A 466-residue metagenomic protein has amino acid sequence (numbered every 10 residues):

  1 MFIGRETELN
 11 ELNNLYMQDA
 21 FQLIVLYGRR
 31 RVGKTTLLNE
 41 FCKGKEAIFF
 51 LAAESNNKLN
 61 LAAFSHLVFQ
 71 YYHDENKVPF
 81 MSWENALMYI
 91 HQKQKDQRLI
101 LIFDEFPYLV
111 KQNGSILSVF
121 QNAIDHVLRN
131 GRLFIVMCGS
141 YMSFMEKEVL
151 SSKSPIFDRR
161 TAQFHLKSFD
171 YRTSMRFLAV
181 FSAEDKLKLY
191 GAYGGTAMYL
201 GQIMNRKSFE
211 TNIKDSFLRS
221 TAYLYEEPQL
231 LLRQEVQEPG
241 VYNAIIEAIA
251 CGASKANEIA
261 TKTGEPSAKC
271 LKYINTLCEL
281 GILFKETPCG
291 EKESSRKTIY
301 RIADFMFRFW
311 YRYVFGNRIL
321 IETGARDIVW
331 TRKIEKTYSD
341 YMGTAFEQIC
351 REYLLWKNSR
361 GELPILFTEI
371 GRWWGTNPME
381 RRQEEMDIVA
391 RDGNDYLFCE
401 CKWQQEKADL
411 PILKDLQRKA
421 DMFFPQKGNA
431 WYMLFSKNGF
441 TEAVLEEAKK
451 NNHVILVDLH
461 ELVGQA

Functional and structural regions predicted by a protein language model:
M1-D327, T331: Phosphate-binding site recognition
T298-A466: A cross-kingdom feature that marks ATP-driven nucleic-acid transaction machinery
